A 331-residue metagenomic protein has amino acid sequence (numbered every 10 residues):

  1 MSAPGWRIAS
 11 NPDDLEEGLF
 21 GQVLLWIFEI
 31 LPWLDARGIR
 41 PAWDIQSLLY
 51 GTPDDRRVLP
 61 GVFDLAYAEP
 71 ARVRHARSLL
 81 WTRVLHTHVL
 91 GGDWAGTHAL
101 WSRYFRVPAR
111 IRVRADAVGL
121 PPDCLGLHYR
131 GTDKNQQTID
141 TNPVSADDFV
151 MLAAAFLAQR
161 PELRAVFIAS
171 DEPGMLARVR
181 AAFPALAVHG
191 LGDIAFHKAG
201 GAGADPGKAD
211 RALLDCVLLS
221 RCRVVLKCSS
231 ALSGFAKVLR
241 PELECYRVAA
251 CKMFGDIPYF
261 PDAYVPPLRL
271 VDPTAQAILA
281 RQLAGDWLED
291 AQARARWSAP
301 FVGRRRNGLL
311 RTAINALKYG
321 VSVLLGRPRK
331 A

Functional and structural regions predicted by a protein language model:
S2-E17: Nucleotide-activated donor-dependent transferases that construct or modify glycoconjugates
G5, Q46-L163, T274, I278-R305 (+1 more regions): Secretory-pathway luminal glycosyltransferase catalytic domains
D14-L25, V144: A short, glycine/small-residue-rich beta-strand->loop->alpha-helix junction that serves as a flexible
L15, G131-Q136, F196-K198: A short, flexible beta-alpha/helix-coil linker loop
V23-A36, F149-L157: Histidine-anchored nucleotide/phosphate-binding helix
A42-S47, F167-A169: Short internal beta-strands
R164-G255, F260: Donor-binding and catalytic core of enzymes assembling or modifying cell-surface/extracellular glycoconjugates
A231-G326: Nucleotide-sugar donor-binding patch of glycosyltransferase catalytic domains
